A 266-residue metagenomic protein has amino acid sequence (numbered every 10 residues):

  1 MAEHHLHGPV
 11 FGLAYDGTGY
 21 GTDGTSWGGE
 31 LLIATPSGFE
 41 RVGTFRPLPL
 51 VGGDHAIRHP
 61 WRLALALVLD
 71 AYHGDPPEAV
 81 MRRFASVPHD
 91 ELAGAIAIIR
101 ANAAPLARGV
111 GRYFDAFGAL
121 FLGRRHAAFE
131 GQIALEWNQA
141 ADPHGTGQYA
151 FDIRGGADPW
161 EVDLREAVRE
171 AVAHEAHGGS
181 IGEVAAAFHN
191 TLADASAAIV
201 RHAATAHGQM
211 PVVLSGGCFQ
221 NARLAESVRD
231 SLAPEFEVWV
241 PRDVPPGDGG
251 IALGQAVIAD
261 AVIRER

Functional and structural regions predicted by a protein language model:
M1-A2, T22-G28, L32-I33, A119 (+2 more regions): Short acidic, glycine/serine/threonine-rich loops at helix termini
M1-Y15, G19-G21, P60-L69, W239-R266: Glycine-rich phosphate-binding/hydrolytic loop that grips phosphoryl groups
V10-A14, A107, V213: Short glycine-aspartate micro-motif
G17, V110, V212-F219: Glycine-rich beta-strand-to-loop/alpha-helix junction loops that act as flexible
Y20-G21, T25-F45, R62, F84-G94 (+1 more regions): Flexible glycine/proline-rich, aromatic-decorated loop/lid segments
E40-A56, A79, A97-N102, E237-R242: Short beta-alpha connecting loops at secondary-structure transitions that line or flank enzyme active sites
V68-M210, A222-D230: A contiguous, well-structured pocket-lining segment that forms one wall/lid of small-molecule binding clefts in soluble
P211-S215, V228-I251: Conserved phosphate-binding/catalytic loops in two-lobed NTP-binding clefts
